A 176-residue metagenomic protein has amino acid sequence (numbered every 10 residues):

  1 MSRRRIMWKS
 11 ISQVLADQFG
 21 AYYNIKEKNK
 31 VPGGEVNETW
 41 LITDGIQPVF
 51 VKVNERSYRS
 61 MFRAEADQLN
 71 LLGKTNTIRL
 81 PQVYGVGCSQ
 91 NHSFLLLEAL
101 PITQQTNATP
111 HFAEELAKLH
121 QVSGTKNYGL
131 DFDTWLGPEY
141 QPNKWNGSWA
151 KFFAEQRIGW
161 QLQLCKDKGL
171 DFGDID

Functional and structural regions predicted by a protein language model:
M1-I6: Short, Lys/Arg-enriched N-terminal segments with co-localized hydrophobic residues within the first ~10-30 amino acids
M7-A21, G124-D176: An alpha-helical support segment within catalytic cores of ATP-dependent transferases
S10, Y23, A64-D67: Short, conserved clusters of charged catalytic residues that mark active-site and nucleotide-handling motifs
A21-K30: Conserved N-terminal boundary motif of the eukaryotic protein kinase catalytic domain
N29-K151: ATP-binding pocket architecture of kinase catalytic cores
